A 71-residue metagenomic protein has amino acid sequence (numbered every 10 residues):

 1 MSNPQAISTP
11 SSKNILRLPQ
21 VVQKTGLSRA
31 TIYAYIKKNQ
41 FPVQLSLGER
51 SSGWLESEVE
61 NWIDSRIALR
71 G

Functional and structural regions predicted by a protein language model:
S2-K38, S57-R70: Polyanion-binding surface elements
K38-L45: Short, solvent-exposed alpha-helical "recognition" segments
L45-S51: Short Lys/Arg-enriched helix C-cap and helix-to-coil transition segments that create basic nucleic-acid-contact patches
